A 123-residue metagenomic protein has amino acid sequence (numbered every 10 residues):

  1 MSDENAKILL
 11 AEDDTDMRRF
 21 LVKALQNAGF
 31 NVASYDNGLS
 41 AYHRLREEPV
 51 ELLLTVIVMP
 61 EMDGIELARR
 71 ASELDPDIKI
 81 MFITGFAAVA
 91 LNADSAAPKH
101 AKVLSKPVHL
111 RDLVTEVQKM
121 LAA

Functional and structural regions predicted by a protein language model:
M1-L9, R111-A123: Non-catalytic signal-transmission and effector/linker regions of two-component phosphorelay proteins
D16-N27: Charged docking surfaces used in two-component/phosphorelay signaling
G29-D36, R44: Short hydrophobic/Thr-rich beta-strand motif most characteristic of the beta2 strand and flanking loop of CheY-like
N37-S40, D63-E66: Acidic catalytic/metal-coordinating carboxylates
V56: Active-site residues of response regulator receiver
M59: Receiver (REC) domain active-site loop signature in two-component systems and cognate sites in sensor histidine kinases
E66, F86-S105, R111-E116: Alpha4 helix (beta4-alpha4-beta5 surface) of REC/receiver domains from two-component response regulators
